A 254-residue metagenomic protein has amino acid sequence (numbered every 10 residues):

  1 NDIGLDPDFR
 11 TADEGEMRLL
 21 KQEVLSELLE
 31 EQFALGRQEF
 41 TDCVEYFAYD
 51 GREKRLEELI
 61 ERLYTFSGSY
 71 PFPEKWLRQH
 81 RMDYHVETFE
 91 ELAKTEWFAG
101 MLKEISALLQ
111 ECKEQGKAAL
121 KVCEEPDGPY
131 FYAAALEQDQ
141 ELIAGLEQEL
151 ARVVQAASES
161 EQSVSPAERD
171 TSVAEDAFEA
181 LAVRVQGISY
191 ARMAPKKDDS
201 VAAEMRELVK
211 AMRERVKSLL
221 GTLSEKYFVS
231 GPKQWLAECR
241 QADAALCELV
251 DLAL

Functional and structural regions predicted by a protein language model:
N1-A180, A244: Conserved ATP-dependent motor core of P-loop NTPases, especially the RecA-like helicase ATPase domain
I3-D8, W76, V86-A93, A202-L254: Accessory N-terminal region flanking or inserted into the helicase ATPase core in nucleic-acid motor proteins
Q138, S160, L181-A191, E207 (+2 more regions): Short intrinsically disordered, low-complexity segments
Q162, P166, Y190-M193, K217-S224 (+1 more regions): Long, low-complexity or tandemly repetitive, helically biased scaffold regions used for multimeric assembly/adhesion
T171-K217: Signal-transmission coiled-coils
